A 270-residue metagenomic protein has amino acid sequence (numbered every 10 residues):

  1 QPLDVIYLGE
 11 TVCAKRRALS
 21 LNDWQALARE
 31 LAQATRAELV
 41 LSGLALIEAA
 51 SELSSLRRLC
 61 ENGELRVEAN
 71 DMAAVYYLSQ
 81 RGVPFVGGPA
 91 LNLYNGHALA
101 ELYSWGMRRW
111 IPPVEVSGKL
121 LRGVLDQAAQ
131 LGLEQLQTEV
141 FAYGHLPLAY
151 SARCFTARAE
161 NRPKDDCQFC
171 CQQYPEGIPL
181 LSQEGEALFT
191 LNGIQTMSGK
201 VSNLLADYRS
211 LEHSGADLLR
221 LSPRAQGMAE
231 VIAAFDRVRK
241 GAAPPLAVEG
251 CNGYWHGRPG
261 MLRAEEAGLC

Functional and structural regions predicted by a protein language model:
Q1-E101, R108-C270: Active-site pocket-lining/capping segments in soluble small-molecule metabolic enzymes
